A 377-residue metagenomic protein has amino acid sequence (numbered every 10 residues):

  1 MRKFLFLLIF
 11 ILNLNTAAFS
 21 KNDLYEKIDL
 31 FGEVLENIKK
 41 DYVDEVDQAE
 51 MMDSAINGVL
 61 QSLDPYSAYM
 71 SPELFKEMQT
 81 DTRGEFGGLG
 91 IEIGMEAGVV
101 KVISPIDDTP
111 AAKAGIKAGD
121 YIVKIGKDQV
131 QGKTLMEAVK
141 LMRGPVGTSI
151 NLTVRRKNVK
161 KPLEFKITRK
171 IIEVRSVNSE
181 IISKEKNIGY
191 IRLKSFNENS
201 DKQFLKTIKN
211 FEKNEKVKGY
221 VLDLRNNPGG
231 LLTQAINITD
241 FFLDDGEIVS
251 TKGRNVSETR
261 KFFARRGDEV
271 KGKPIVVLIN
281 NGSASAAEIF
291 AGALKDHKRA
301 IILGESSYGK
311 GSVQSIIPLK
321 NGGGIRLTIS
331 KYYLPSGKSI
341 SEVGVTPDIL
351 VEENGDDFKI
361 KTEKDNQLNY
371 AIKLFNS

Functional and structural regions predicted by a protein language model:
F4, A17-N22, G337: Short linear recognition/processing motifs and adjacent strand/loop elements at protein termini and domain edges
F4-N13: Sec-dependent N-terminal signal peptides
A18-K27, F31, E36-Q48, K101-S104 (+2 more regions): Cleft-lining beta-strand/loop regions that shape enzyme active-site pockets
V46-Q61, N237: An acidic helix/loop motif centered on a single conserved Asp/Glu that marks catalytic or ligand-interacting sites
S54, Y66-S104: PDZ/PDZ-like peptide-tail recognition elements
N321-S330: Short acidic, Pro/Gly- and aromatic-enriched capping/linker segments at domain boundaries
L334: Short, acidic, Ser/Thr-enriched surface-loop or helix-capping motifs
S339-S377: Conserved functional hotspot residues or short segments at active or partner-binding sites across diverse domains
